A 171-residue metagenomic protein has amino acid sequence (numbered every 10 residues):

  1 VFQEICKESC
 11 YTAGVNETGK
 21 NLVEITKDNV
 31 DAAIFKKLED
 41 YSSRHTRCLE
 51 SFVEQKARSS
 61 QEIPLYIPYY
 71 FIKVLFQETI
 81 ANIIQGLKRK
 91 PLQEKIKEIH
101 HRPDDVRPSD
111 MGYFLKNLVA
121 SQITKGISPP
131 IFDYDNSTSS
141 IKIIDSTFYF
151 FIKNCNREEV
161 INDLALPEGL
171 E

Functional and structural regions predicted by a protein language model:
V1-K7: The conserved phosphate-sensing helix
E8-T12: A short structural micro-motif
G14-E171: C-terminal leucine-rich, beta-strand-based interaction scaffolds used for sensing/assembly
